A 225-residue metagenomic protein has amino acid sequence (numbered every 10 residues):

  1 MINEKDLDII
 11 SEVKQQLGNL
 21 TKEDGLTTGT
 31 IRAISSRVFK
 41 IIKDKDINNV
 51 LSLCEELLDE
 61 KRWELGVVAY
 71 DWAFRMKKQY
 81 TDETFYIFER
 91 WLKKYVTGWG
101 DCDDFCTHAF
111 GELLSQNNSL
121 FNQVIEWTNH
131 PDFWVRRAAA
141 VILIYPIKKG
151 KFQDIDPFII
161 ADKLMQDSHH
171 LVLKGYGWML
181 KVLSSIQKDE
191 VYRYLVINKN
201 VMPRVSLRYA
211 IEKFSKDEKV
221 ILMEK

Functional and structural regions predicted by a protein language model:
M1-K225: Alpha-helical scaffold domains
